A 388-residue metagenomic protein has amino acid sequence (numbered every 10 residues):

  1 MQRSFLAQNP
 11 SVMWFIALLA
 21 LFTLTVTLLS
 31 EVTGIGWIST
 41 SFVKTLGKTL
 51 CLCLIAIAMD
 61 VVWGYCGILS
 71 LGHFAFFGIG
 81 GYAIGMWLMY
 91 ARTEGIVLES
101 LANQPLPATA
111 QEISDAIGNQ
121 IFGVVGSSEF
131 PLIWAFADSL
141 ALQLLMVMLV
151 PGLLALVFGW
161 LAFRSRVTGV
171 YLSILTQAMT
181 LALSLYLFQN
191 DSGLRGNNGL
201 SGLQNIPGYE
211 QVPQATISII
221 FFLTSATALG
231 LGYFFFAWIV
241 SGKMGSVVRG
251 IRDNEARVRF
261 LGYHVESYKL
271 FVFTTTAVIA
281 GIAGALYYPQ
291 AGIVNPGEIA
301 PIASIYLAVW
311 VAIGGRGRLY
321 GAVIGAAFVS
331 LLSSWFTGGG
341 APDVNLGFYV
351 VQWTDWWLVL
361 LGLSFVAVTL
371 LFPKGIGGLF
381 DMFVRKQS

Functional and structural regions predicted by a protein language model:
M1-S388: Transmembrane alpha-helices and adjacent helix-loop boundaries
